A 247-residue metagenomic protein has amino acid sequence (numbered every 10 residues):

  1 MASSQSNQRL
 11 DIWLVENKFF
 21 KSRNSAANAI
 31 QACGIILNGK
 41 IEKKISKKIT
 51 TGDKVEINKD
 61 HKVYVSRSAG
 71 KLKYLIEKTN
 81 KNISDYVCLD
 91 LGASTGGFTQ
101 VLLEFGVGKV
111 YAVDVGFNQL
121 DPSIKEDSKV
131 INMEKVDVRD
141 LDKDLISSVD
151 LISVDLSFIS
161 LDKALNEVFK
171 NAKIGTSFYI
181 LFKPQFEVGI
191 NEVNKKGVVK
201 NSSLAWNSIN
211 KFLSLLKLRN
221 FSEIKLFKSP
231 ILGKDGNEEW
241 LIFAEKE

Functional and structural regions predicted by a protein language model:
M1-D53, V87: A basic, amphipathic helix-loop patch mediating RNA/tRNA/ribosome contacts
S84-S94: Conserved class I S-adenosyl-L-methionine
G96-G97, N118: Glycine-rich SAM-binding Motif I of class I
V101-V110: Conserved S-adenosyl-L-methionine
Y111-K163: S-adenosyl-L-methionine
D162-S177: A short glycine-rich, Lys/Arg-flanked "PGG" loop and its adjoining helix->strand segment in the class I
G175-G189: Conserved beta-strand signature within the Rossmann-like core of class I S-adenosyl-L-methionine
I231-E247: Core SAM-dependent methyltransferase catalytic element
